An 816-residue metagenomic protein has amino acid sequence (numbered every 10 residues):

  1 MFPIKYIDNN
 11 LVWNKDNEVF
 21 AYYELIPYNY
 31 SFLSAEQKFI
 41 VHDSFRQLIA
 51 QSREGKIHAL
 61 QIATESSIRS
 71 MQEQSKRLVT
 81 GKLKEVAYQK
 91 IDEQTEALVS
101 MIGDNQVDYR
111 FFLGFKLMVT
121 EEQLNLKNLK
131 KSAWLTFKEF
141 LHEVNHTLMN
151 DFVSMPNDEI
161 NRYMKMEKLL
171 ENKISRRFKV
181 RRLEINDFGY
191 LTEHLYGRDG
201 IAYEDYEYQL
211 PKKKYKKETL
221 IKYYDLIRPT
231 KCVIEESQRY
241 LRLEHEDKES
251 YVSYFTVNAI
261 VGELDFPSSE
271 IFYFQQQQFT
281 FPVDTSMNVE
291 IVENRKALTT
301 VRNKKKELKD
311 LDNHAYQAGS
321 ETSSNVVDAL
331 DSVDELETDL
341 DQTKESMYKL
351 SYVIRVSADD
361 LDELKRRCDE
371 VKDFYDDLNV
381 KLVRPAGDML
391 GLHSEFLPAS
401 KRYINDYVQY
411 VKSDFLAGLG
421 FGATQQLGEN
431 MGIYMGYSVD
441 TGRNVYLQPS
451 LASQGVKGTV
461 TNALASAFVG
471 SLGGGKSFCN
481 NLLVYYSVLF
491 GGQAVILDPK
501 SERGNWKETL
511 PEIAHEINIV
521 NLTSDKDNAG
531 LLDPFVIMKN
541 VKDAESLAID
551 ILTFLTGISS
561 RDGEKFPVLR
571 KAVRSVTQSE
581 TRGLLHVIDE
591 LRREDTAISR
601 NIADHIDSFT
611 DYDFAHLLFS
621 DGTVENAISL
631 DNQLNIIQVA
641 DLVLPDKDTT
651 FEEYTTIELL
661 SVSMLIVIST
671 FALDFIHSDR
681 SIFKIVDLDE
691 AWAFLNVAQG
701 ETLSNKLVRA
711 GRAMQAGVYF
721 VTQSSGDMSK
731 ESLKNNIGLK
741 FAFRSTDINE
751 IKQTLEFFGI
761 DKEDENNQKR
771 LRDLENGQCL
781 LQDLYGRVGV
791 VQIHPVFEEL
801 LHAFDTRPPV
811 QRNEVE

Functional and structural regions predicted by a protein language model:
M1-Y410, F421: Extended, folded cores of ATP/NTP-driven motor/assembly subunits in large transport and secretion machines
W13, A35, S44-I49, I433-N521: Glycine-rich phosphate-binding loop of nucleotide-binding enzymes
A35-R53, Q276-F279, V292-T299, V380-K381 (+5 more regions): P-loop NTPase motor domains
R53-K56, Y109, F490-G492, I517 (+3 more regions): Short glycine-/polar-rich loops that comprise or flank the Walker A/P-loop and associated switch/sensor motifs
L60-S75, G81-K82, D92, I102 (+1 more regions): Switch/coupling segment of Walker-type NTPase motor domains
S100-M101, N540-H586, M728-E816: P-loop NTPase motor core of the ASCE superfamily
N125, V439-V445, S450-A452, K457-G470 (+3 more regions): Charge-patterned, long linear interaction tracts outside catalytic cores
D312-H314, S450-G474, F478-V484, L497-G504 (+3 more regions): Conserved P-loop NTPase motor cores
